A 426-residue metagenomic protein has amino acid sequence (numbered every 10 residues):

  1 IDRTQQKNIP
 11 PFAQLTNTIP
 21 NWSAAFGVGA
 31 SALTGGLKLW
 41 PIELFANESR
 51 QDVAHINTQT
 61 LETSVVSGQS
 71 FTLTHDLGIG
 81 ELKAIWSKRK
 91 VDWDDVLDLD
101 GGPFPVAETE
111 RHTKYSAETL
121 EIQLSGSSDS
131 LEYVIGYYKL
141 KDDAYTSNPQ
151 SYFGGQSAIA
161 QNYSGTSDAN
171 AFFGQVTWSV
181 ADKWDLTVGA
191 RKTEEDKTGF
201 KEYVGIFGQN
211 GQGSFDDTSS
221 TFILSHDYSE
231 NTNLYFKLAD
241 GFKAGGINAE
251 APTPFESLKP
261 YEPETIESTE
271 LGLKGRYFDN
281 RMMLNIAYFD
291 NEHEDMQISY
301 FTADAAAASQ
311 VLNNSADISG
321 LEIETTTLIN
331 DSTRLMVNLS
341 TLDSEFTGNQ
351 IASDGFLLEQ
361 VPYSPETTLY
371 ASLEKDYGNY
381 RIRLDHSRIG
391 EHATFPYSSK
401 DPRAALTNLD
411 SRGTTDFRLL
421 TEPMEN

Functional and structural regions predicted by a protein language model:
I1-Y133, K141, M283-N285: Outer-membrane beta-barrel domain signature, strongest for Gram-negative TonB-dependent receptors and also present
D2, L124-S125, S130, G136-L140 (+6 more regions): Structural signature of Gram-negative outer-membrane beta-barrels, strongest in the C-terminal barrel of TonB-dependent
I9-Q14, V65, D95-P103, Y145-G154 (+6 more regions): Outer-membrane beta-barrel translocator domains and adjoining extracellular loop/strand segments of Gram-negative
H55-Q59, P105-R111, T119, Q150-Y163 (+7 more regions): Extracellular loop and loop/strand-boundary signature of outer-membrane beta-barrel proteins
V65-S67, K114-E118, T166-N170, S214-T218 (+4 more regions): Residues that define the transmembrane beta-barrel architecture of outer-membrane proteins
S70-D76, E81-L97, D227-A239, P260-L321 (+5 more regions): Membrane-embedded beta-barrel scaffold of Gram-negative outer-membrane proteins
E118-G136, V176, T269, V361-N426: Conserved C-terminal beta-signal and adjacent last beta-strands/turns of outer-membrane beta-barrel proteins
E132-V134, S179-L186, Y288-E292, V311-S398: Gram-negative outer-membrane beta-barrel transporters
